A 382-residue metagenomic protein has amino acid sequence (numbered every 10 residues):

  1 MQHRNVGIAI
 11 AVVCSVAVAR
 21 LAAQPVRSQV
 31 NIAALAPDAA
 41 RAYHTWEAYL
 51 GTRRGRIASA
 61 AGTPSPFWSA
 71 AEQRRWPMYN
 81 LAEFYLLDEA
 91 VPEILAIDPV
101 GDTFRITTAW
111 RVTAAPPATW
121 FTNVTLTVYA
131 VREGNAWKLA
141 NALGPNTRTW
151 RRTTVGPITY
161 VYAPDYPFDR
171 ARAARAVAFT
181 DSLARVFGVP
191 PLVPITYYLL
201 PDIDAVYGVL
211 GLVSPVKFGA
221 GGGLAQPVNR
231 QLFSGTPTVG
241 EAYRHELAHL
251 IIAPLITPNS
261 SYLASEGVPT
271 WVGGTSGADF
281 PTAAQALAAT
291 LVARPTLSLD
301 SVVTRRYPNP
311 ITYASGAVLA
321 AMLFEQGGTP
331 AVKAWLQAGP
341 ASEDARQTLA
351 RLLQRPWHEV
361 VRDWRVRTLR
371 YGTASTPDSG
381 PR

Functional and structural regions predicted by a protein language model:
A9-A17: Bacterial N-terminal signal peptides
A23-T52: Short, low-complexity N-terminal intrinsically disordered segments enriched in polar/charged residues
T52-I97, V206, L349: Short solvent-exposed beta->alpha transition segments
R75-W120, F233, L247: Surface-exposed, charged secondary-structure patches
P117-W150: Short beta-strand edge/turn micro-motifs at domain boundaries
W150-S261, S276-D279, D344-T348: Juxtacatalytic substrate-recognition/specificity segment
G219-A225, R230-A242, L255-R382: Acidic/His/Gly-enriched intrinsically disordered linker/tail segments that often contain short helix/coil "MoRF-like"
